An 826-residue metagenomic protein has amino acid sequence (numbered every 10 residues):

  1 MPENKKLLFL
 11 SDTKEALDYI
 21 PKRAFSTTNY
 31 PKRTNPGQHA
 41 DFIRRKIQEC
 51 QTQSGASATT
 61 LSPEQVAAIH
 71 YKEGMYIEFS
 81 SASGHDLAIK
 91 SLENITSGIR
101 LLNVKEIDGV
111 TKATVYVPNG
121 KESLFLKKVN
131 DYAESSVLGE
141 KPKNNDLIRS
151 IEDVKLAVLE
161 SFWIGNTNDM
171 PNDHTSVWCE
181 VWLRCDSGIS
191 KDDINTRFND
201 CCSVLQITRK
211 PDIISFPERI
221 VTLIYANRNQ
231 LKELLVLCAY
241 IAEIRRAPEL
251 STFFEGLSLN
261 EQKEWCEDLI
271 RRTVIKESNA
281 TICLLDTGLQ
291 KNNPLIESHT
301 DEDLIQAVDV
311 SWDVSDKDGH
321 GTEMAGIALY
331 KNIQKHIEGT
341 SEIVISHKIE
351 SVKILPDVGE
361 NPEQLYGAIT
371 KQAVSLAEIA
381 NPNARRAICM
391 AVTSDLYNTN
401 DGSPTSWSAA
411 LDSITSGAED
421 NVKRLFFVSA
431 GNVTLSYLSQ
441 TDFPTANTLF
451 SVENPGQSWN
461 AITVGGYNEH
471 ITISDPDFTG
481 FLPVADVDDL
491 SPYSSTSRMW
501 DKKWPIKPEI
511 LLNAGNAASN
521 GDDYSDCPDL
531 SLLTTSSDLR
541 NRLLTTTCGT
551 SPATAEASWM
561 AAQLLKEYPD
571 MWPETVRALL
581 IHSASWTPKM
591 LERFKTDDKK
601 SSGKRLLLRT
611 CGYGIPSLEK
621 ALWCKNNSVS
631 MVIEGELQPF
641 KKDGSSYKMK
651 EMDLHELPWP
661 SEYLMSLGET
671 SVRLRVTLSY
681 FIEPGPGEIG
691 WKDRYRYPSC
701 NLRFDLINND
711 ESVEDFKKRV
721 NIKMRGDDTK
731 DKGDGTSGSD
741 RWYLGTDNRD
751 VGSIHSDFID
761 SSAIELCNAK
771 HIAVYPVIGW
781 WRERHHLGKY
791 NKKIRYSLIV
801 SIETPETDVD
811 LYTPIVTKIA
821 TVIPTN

Functional and structural regions predicted by a protein language model:
P2-S62, V66, E93-V177, D186 (+1 more regions): Autoinhibitory propeptides
M75-L87, W182-I194: Short, surface-exposed ligand-recognition loops at beta-strand->loop->(often short) alpha-helix junctions that present
D193, L355-S458, I471, R542-C548 (+1 more regions): Substrate-binding/access-modulating region of protease and related hydrolase catalytic domains
R271-L304, S311-L365, T399, N421-K423 (+4 more regions): Subtilisin-like serine protease catalytic core
T287-A307, Y467-P483, D488-T554: Catalytic-core environment of secreted peptidases
A553-E567: Short, small-residue alpha-helix embedded
S601-R703: Secreted peptidase-domain scaffold signal
S671-N826: Long mid-to-C-terminal assembly/interaction modules of large eukaryotic proteins
